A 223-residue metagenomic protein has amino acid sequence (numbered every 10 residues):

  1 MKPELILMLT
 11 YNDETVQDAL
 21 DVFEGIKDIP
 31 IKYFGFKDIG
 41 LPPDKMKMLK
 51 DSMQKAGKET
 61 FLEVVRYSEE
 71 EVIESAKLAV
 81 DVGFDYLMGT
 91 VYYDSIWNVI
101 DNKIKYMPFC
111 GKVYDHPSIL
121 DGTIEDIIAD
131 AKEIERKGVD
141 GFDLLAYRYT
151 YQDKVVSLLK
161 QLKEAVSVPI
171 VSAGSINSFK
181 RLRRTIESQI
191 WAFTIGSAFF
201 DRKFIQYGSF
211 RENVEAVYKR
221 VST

Functional and structural regions predicted by a protein language model:
M1-T60, Y67-G83, A131-R136, F179 (+1 more regions): Conserved N-terminal beta1-alpha1 strand-loop-helix module at the mouth
P3-T10, K32-F36, T60-V64, Y86-G89 (+4 more regions): Hydrophobic faces of well-ordered beta-strands that scaffold small-molecule active sites in alpha/beta enzyme cores
E14, D18, E71, I119-A129 (+3 more regions): Alpha-helix N-cap and loop-to-helix initiation/capping positions
I29-I31, G57-K58, V80-Y86, D101-M107 (+3 more regions): Glycine-enriched alpha-helix->loop->beta-strand junction motifs that scaffold or abut catalytic
P43-V65, Y93-S118, Y151-R181, R211-T223: Alpha-helix-loop-beta-strand connector modules within alpha/beta enzyme cores
V65, E71-T150, S222: Conserved anion-binding
E69-D81, D85, G122-A129, E164-I195: Catalytic cores of alpha/beta
V82-S95, K137-T150, S175, K180 (+1 more regions): Glycine-rich phosphate-binding active-site loops on the catalytic face of alpha/beta enzymes
